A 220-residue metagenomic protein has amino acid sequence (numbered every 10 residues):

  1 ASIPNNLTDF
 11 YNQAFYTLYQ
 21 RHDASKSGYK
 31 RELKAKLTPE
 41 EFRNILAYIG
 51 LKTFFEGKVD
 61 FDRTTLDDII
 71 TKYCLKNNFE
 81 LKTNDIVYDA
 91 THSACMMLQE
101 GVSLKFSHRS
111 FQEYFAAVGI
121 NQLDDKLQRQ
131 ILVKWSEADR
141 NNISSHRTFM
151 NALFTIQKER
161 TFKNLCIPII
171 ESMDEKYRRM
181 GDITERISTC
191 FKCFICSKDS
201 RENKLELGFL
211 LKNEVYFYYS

Functional and structural regions predicted by a protein language model:
A1-L104, R109-F111, G119-L127, I131-R147: Extended hydrophobic
G50, A117-S220: Hydrophobic repeat-domain scaffold segments
